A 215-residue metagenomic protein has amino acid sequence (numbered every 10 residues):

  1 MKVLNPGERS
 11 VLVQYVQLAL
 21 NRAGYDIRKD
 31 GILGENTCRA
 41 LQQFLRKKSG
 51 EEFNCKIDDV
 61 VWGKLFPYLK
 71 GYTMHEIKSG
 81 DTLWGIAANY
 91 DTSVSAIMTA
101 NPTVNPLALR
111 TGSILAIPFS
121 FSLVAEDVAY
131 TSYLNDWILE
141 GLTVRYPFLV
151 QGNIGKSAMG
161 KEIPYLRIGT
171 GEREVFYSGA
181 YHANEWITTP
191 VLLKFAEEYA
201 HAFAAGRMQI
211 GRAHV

Functional and structural regions predicted by a protein language model:
M1-G31, N36, Y68, H75-K78: Acidic, Ser/Thr/Pro/Gly-enriched interdomain connector segments
N5, Y25, K29, F44 (+2 more regions): Calcium-binding motifs, dominated by EF-hand helix-loop-helix domains
Q14, L18, R39, W84-G85 (+1 more regions): Residues within the helices of the helix-turn-helix
A19-A23, F44-K47, K194, E198 (+1 more regions): Active-site catalytic microenvironments for nucleophilic, acid-base chemistry
I27, G31, E51-K56, T103-L107: Short solvent-exposed coil/turn linkers within tandem alpha-helical repeat scaffolds
E35, D59-H214: M14 metallocarboxypeptidase catalytic domain recognition
E35-R46: Short, solvent-exposed alpha-helical surface patches in non-cytosolic proteins
F44-E51, P67-G71: Short, basic alpha-helical nucleic acid-contact segments in DNA-binding proteins and DNA transaction factors
